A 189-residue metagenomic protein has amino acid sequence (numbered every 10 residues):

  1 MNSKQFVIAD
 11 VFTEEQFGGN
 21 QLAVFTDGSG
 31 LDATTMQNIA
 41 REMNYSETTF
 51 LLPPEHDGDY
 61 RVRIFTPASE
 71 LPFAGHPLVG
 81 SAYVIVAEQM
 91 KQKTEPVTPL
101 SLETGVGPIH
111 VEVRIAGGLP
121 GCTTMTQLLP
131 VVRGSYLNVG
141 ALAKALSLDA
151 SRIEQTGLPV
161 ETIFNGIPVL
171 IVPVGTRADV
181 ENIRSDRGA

Functional and structural regions predicted by a protein language model:
M1-F73, V79-A189: Active-site proximal loop and beta-alpha junction motif in alpha/beta enzyme cores
